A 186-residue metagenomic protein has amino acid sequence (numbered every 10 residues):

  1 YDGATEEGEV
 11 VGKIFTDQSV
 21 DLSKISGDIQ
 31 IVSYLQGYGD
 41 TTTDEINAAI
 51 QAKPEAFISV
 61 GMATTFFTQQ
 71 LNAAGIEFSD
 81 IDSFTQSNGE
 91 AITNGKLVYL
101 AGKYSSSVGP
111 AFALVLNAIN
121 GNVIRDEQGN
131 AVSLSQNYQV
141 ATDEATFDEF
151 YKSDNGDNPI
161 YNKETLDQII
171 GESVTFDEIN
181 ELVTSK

Functional and structural regions predicted by a protein language model:
Y1-E45, S59-T65, S83-S87, G102-P110: Hinge/beta->alpha junction and helix N-cap segments in small-molecule ligand-binding domains
T16-Q18, S79-I81, L100-G102, G121-I124 (+1 more regions): Short, surface-exposed linear patches
T16-S26, N72-A74, G95, N122-E127: Alpha-helix termini
Q51-A56: Short acidic/histidine-rich motifs immediately flanking catalytic phosphotransfer sites in two-component signaling
F57-K96, L100: Venus flytrap/periplasmic-binding-protein-like
T93-N120: Intrinsically disordered, low-complexity segments enriched in Gly and acidic/Ser/Thr residues that form flexible
L114-K186: Hinge/cleft segment of the Venus flytrap/periplasmic-binding protein
